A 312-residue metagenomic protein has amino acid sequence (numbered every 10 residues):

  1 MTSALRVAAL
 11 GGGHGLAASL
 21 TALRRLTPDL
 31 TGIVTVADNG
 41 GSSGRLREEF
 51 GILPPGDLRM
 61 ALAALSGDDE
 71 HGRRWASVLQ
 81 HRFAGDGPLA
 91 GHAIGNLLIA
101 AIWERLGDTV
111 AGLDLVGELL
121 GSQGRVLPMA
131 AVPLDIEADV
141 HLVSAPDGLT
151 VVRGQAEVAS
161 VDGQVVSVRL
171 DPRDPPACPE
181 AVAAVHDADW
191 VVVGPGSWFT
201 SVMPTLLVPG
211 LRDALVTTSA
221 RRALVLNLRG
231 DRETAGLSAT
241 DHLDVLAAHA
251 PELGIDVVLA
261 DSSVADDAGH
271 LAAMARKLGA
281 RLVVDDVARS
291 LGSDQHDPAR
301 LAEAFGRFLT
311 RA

Functional and structural regions predicted by a protein language model:
T2-S3, T21-T27, V34-L53, A159-G163 (+5 more regions): Conserved phosphate- and dinucleotide-binding cores of soluble alpha/beta proteins, encompassing both enzyme active
A9, G32-I33, L224, A260: Structural beta-sheet core signal
L10-H14, G194-S197: Glycine-rich beta-strand-to-loop/alpha-helix junction loops that act as flexible
T35-G163, T310-R311: Electropositive, gly/pro-rich neighborhoods at or near active sites that engage anionic ligands
V192-G196, A223-R229, D285: Short beta-strands and strand-loop turn motifs
G236-A312: C-terminal functional extensions of proteins
